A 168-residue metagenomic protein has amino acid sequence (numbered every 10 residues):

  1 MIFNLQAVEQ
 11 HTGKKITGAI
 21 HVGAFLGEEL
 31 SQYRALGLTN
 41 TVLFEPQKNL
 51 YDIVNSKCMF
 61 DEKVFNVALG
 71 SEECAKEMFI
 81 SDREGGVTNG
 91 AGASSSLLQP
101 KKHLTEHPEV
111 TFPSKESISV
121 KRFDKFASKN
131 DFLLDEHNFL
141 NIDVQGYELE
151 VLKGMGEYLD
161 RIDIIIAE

Functional and structural regions predicted by a protein language model:
M1-A167: Phosphate/nucleotide-binding beta-alpha loop and adjacent structural elements of enzyme active sites
